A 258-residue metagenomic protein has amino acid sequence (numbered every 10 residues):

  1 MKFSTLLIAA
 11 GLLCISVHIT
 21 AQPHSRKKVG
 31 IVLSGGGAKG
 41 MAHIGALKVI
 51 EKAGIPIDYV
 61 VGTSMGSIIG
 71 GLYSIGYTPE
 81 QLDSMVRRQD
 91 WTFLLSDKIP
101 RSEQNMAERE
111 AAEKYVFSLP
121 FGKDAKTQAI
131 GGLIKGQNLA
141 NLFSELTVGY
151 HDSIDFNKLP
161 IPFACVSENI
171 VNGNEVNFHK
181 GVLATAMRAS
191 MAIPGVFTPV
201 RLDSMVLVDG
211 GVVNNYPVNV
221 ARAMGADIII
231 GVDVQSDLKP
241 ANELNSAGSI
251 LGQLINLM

Functional and structural regions predicted by a protein language model:
M1-R26: Bacterial Sec-dependent N-terminal signal peptides
T20-T63, G71-M258: Patatin-like phospholipase
